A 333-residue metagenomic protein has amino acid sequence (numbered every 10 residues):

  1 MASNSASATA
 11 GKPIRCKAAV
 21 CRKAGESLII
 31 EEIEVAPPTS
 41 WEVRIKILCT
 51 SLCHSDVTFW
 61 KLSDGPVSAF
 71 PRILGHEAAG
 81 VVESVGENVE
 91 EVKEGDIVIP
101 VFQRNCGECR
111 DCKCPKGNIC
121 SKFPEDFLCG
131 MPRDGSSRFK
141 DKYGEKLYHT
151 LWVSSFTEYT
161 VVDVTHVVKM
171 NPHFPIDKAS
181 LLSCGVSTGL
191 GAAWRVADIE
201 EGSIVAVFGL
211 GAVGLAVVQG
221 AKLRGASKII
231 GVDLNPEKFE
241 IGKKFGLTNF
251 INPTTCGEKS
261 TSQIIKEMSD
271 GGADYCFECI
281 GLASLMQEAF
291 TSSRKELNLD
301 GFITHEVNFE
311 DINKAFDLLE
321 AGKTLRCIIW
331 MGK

Functional and structural regions predicted by a protein language model:
M1-I14, Q287-K333: C-terminal hydrophobic helical "lid"/dimerization subdomain of Rossmann-like NAD(P)H-dependent oxidoreductases
T9, E34-V35, A69-G75, L147-W152 (+2 more regions): Short Gly/Pro-enriched turn/cap motifs at secondary-structure boundaries
A24, S63, N235, K333: Residues in the short beta-alpha loop(s) of Rossmann-like NAD(P)-binding domains
A36-T50, S63-K113, N118, D126 (+1 more regions): Glycine-rich beta-strand-centered segment in the early N-terminal region that forms part of a ligand/cofactor-binding
C106-F208, P253-C256: NAD(P)H dinucleotide-binding glycine-rich loop of Rossmann-like/cofactor-binding domains, especially the beta1-alpha1
E201, V207-L210, G220-E288: Adenosine-nucleotide cofactor-binding segment
G214-L215: N-terminal Rossmann-fold NAD(P) dinucleotide-binding loop
